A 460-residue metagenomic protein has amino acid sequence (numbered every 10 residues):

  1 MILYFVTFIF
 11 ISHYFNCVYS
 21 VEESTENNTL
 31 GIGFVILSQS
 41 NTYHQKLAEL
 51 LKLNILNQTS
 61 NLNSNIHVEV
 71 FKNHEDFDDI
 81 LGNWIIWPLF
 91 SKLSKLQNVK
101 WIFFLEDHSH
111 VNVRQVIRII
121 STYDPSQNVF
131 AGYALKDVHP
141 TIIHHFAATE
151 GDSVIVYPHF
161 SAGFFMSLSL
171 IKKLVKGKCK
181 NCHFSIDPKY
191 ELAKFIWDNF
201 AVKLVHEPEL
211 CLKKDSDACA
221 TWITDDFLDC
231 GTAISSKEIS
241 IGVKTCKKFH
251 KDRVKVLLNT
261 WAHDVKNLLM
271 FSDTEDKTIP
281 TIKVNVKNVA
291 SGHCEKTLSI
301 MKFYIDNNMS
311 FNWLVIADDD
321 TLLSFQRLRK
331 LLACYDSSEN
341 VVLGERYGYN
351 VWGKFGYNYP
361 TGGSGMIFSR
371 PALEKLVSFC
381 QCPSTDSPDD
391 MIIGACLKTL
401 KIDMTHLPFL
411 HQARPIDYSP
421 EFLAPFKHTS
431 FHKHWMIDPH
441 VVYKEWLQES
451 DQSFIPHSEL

Functional and structural regions predicted by a protein language model:
I2-L460: Secretory-pathway lumenal glyco-enzymes, predominantly type II signal-anchor Golgi glycosyltransferases
